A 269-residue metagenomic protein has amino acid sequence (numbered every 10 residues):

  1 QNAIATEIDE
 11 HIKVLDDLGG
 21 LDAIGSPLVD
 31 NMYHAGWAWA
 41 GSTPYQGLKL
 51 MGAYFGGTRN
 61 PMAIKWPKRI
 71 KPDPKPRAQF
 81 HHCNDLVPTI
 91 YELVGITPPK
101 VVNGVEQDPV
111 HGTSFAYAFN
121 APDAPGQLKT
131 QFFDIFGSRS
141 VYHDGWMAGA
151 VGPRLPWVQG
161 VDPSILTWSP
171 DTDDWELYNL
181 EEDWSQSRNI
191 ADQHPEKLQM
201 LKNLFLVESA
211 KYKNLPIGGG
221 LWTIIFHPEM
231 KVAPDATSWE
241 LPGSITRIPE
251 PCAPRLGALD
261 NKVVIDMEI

Functional and structural regions predicted by a protein language model:
N2-P125, R188: Substrate-binding rim/cap in mid-to-C-terminal beta-strand-loop elements of soluble/periplasmic
W39, T58, P109, G126-Q127 (+5 more regions): A short, polar/charged loop/turn motif at coil->beta-strand junctions and beta-hairpin connectors
A40, P44-A63, F133-D192, K197: C-terminal, low-complexity/hydrophilic appendages and adjacent surface loops of extracellular/periplasmic anionic
L86, A148, R154, W168-W175 (+1 more regions): Long, internal low-complexity/basic segments
L93-V102, P125-G126, L206-G220: Surface-exposed helix-capping loop/turn segments at secondary-structure junctions
H111-A118, S138-D144, I225-M230: Short, solvent-exposed polar/charged micro-motifs at secondary-structure junctions
K129-Q131: WW-domain-binding short linear motifs
